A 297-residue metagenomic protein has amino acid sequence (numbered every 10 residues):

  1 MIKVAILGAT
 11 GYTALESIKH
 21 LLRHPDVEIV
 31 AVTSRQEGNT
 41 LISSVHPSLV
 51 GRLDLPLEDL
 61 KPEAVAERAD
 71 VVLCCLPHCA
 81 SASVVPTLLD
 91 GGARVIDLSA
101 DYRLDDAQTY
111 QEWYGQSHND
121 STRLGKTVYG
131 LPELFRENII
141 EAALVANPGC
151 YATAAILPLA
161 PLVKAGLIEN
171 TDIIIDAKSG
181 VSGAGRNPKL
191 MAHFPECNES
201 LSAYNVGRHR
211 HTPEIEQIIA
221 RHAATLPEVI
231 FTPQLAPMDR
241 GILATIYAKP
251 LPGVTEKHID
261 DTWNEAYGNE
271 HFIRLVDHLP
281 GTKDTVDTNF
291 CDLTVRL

Functional and structural regions predicted by a protein language model:
M1-E199, Y204-V206, R296-L297: N-terminal Rossmann-like NAD(P) cofactor-binding subdomain of oxidoreductases, focused on the glycine-rich
R23-D26, K164-I168, H209, Q217-A224 (+3 more regions): Generic secondary-structure signature for well-ordered alpha-helical cores
T127, P227, N289-C291: Short beta-strand or tight-loop elements that sit immediately N-terminal to catalytic metal-binding acidic residues
N138, H222-P227, L251-H258: Short, glycine- and charge-enriched coil/turn segments that flank and shape catalytic ligand pockets
A154-A155, S182-R186, M238-I242, V254-E256: Short acidic/glycine-rich loop or secondary-structure boundary segments that cap or lie
A203-G207, Q234-P237, G281-T285: Short Gly/Pro-enriched turn/cap motifs at secondary-structure boundaries
R208-D239, L243-T245: Oxyanion-binding "anion nests"
A244-L297: C-terminal active-site/capping subdomain that shapes the small-molecule cofactor and substrate pocket of enzyme
